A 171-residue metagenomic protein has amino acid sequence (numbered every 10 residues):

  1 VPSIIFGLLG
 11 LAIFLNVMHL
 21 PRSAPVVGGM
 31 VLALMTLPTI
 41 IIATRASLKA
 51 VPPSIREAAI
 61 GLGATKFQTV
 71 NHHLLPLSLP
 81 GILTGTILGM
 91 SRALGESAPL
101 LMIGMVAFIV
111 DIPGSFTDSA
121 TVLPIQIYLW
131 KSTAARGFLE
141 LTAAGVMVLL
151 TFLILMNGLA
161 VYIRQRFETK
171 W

Functional and structural regions predicted by a protein language model:
V1, F14, M30-I40, M90-L94 (+2 more regions): Hydrophobic transmembrane alpha-helices
V1-L32: Generic hydrophobic transmembrane alpha-helix motif, especially the helices
P2, L62-G63, P76: Glycine/proline-centered hinge or cleavage motifs at structural transition points of membrane proteins
I5-L8, V27, L34-R56, L83 (+3 more regions): Membrane-embedded alpha-helices of multi-pass transport/permease systems
S23-V26, A33, L37, I55 (+6 more regions): Alpha-helical membrane-protein architecture signal
A43-T44, K66-G104: Transmembrane alpha-helices
R45-K49, P53, I60, I87 (+1 more regions): C-terminal transmembrane helix and the adjacent membrane-cytosol boundary/short C-terminal tail of inner/organellar
L100-L150: Interhelical loop and adjacent transmembrane-helix boundary motif in polytopic membrane transport permeases
